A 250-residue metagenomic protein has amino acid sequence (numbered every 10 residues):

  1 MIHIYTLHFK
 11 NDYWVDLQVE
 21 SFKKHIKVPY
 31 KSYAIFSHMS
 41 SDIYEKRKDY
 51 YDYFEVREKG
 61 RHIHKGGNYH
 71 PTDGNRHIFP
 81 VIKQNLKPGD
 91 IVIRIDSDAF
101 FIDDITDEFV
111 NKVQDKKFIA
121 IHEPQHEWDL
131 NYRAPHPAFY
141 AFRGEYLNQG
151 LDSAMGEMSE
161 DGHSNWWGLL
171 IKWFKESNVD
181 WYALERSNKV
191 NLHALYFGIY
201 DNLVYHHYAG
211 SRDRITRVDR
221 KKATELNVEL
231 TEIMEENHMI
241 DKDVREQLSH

Functional and structural regions predicted by a protein language model:
H3-N11: A conserved hydrophobic helix/loop-capping motif in glycosyltransferases and polysaccharide synthases
N11-V15, G67-N75, G162-H163: Phosphate/oxyanion-binding active-site loops and adjacent basic polyanion-contact surfaces
E20-Y30: Short, acidic, metal-binding catalytic loop of nucleotide-sugar glycosyltransferases
F22, D42-Y51, L169-F174: Short, aromatic/basic amphipathic alpha-helical patches
I35-P88: Active-site-proximal specificity loops/subdomain of glycosyltransferases
G89-F100: Short beta-strand-to-loop acidic/aromatic patch adjacent to the donor-nucleotide binding site
F100-K172: Conserved catalytic core of nucleotide-sugar-dependent glycosyltransferases
S164-H250: C-terminal catalytic/acceptor-binding lobe
